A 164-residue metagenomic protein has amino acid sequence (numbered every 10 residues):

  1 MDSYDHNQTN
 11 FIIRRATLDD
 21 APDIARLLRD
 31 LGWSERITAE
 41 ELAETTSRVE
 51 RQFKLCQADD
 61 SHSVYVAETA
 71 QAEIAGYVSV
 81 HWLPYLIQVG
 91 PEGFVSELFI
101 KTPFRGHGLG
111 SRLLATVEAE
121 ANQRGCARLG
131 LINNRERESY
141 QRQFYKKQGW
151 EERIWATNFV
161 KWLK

Functional and structural regions predicted by a protein language model:
I12-R26: A short beta-loop-alpha structural element at the N-terminal edge of CoA-dependent acyl/N-acetyltransferase catalytic
L18, L28-Q52, H62: Conserved GNAT-fold acetyl-CoA-binding loop/helix
K54-V66, F94: A short helix-loop-beta-strand connector motif used in the catalytic cores of GNAT acetyltransferases and, in some
V66, E73-W82, F94, F99: Conserved beta-strand in the GNAT
Y85-P91: A short, polar/charged loop-to-alpha-helix boundary motif
E97-I100, G106-A119, K147: Conserved acetyl-CoA-binding loop-helix of GNAT-fold acetyltransferases
R105, R128-Q141, V160: Conserved beta-strand-loop-alpha-helix junction that forms the acyl-donor binding cleft
S111, Q123, R135-W155: Conserved active-site alpha-helix within GNAT-family acetyltransferase domains
